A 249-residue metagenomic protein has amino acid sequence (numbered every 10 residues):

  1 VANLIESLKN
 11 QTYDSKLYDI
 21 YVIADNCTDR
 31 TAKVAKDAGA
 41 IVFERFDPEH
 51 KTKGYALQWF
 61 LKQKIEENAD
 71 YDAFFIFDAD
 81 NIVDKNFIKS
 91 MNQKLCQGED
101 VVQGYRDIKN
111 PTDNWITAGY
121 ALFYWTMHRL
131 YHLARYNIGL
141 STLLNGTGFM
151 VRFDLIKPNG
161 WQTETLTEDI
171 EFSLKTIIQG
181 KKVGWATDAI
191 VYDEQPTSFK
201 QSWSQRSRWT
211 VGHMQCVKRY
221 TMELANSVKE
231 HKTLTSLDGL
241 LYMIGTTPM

Functional and structural regions predicted by a protein language model:
A2, D29-K36, N86: Acidic helix N-cap motif at the loop->helix transition within catalytic regions of sugar-transfer enzymes
E6-L17: Short, acidic, metal-binding catalytic loop of nucleotide-sugar glycosyltransferases
A24-A32, D47-E49, I82: A conserved acidic beta->alpha catalytic loop
R30, F77-K94: Acidic donor-binding/catalytic loop of UDP-sugar-dependent glycosyltransferases, especially processive GT2
E44-A69, N86-L166, W203, S207 (+1 more regions): Long helical/loop segments within the catalytic core of UDP-sugar-dependent glycosyltransferases, especially the large
F74: Short aromatic/hydrophobic "clamp" motif used to bind/position activated sugar donors
D78-I82, Q162, T176: The conserved acidic donor/metal-binding loop of glycosyltransferases
I138-G139, T197-M249: Basic/Trp-rich segment in TM-proximal cytosolic loops or flexible interdomain/linker regions
